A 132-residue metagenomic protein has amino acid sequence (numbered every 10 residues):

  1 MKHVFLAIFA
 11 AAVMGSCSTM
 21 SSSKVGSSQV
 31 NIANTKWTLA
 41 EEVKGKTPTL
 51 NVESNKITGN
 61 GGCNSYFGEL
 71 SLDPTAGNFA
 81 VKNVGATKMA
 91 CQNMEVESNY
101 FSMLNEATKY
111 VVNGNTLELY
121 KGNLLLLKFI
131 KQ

Functional and structural regions predicted by a protein language model:
M1-G15: Sec-dependent bacterial lipoprotein signal peptides
C17-Q132: Lipid interaction determinants
